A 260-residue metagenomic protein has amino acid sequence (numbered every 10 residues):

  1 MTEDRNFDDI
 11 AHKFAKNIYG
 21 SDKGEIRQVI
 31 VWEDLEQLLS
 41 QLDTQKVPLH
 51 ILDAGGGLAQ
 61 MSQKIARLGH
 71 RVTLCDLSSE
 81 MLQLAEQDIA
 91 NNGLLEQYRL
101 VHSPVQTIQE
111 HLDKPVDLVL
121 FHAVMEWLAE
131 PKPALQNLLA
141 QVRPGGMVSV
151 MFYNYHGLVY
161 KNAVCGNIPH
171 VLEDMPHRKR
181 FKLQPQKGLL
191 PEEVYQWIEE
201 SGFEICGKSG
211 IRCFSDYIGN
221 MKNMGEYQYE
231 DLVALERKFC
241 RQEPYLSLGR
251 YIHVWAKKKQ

Functional and structural regions predicted by a protein language model:
M1-K46, Q60-K64, N92, G219: Conserved class I S-adenosyl-L-methionine
K46-G57: Conserved class I S-adenosyl-L-methionine
Q60-T107: Class I SAM-dependent methyltransferase SAM/SAH-binding core
L120: A conserved beta-strand element that flanks and buttresses the S-adenosyl-L-methionine
K132-M147: A short glycine-rich, Lys/Arg-flanked "PGG" loop and its adjoining helix->strand segment in the class I
M147-D174: Conserved class I S-adenosyl-L-methionine
P185-G202, K208: Short alpha-helix
G207-Q260: A C-terminal cap/extension of S-adenosyl-L-methionine-dependent methyltransferases that defines the acceptor-substrate
